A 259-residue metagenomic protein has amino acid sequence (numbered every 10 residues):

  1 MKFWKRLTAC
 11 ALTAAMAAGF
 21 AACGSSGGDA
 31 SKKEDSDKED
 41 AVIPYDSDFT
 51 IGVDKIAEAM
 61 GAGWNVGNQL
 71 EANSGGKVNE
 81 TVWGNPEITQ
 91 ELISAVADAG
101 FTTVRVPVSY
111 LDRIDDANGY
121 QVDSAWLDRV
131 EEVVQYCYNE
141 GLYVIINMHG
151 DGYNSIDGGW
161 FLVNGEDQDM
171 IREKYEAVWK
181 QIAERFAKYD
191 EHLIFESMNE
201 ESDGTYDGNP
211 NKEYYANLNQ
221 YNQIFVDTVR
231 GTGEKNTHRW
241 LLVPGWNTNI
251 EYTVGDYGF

Functional and structural regions predicted by a protein language model:
M1-A11: Bacterial N-terminal signal peptides that target proteins for export
A18-A22: C-terminal motif of bacterial Sec signal peptides marking the signal peptidase cleavage site
G24-S26: Bacterial signal peptide processing site
K32-T103: N-terminal carbohydrate-binding accessory modules
E58-A62, G100-T102, E140-V144, K188-L193 (+1 more regions): Short, well-ordered coil/turn segments that N-cap beta-strands
A72-T81, Y110-D128, G152-I171, D203-N211: Surface-exposed, active-site-proximal loop segments in enzymatic domains
I88-S155, K174, N219-K235: Aromatic-lined substrate-binding rim segments of carbohydrate-active enzymes
D169, E173-F259: Active-site region of glycoside hydrolase catalytic domains
